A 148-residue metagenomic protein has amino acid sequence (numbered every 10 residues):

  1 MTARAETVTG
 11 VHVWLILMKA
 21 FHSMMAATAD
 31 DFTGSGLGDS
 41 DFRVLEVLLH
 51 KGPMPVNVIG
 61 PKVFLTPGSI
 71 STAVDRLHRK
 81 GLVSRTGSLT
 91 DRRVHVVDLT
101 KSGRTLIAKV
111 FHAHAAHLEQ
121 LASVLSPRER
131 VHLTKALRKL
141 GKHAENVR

Functional and structural regions predicted by a protein language model:
M1-S35: N-terminal leader segment of winged-helix/HTH proteins
M1-V8, P127-R148: C-terminal regulatory/oligomerization modules of transcriptional regulators
V11-L15, S35-E46, G68: Short alpha-helical elements of helix-turn-helix
M18, E46-H50, F111, R138: Short, locally clustered residues in the helix-turn-helix/winged-helix DNA-binding domain
M25, D75-R138: Charged, amphipathic alpha-helical coiled-coil/dimerization segments
K51-P55: Short capping segments at the starts of secondary-structure elements
V56-N57, G68, D75, H95: Residues within helix-turn-helix
G60: The alpha-helix within a helix-turn-helix
